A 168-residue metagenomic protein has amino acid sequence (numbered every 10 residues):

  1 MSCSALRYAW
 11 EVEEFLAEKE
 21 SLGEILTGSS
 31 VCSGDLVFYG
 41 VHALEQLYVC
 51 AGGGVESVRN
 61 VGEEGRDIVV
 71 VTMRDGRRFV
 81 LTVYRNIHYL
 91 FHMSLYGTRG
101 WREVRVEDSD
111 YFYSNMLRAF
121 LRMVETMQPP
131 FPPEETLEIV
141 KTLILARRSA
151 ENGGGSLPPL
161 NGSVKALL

Functional and structural regions predicted by a protein language model:
M1, D75, G97-R99, I139 (+1 more regions): Long, contiguous secondary-structure blocks with strong helical propensity
M1-G40: A contiguous active-site-proximal alpha/beta segment in oxidoreductase catalytic domains
Y8, G34-V37, E64-D67, I87-H88: Short, catalytically relevant binding-site loops at active-site mouths
V12-F15, A43-L44, Y113, L117 (+1 more regions): A general structural signal for well-ordered alpha-helical segments in protein cores
G40-V71, G76-R78: Anionic-ligand binding region
V41, D110, S114, P130 (+1 more regions): Electropositive phosphate-/nucleotide-binding environments in soluble metabolic enzymes
G65-F120: C-terminal substrate-binding/catalytic lobe of Rossmann-fold NAD(P)-dependent oxidoreductases
M123-L168: C-terminal helix-rich "cap/oligomerization" subdomain common to oxidoreductases
